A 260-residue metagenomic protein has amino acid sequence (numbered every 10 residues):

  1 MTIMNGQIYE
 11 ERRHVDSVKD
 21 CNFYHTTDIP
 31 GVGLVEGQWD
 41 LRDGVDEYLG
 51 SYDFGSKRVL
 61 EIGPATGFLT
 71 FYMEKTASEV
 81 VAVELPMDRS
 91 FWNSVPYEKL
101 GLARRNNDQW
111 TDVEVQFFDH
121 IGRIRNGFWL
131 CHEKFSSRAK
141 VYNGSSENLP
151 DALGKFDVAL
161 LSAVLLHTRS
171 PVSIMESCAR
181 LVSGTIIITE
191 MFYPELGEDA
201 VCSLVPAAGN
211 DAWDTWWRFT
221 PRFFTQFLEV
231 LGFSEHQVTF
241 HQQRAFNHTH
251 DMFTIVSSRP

Functional and structural regions predicted by a protein language model:
V35-K57: Conserved alpha-helix/loop element of class I SAM-dependent methyltransferases that forms part of the SAM/SAH-binding
K57-A65: Conserved class I S-adenosyl-L-methionine
T66-A77: Conserved SAM-binding loop of SAM-dependent methyltransferases across substrates and taxa, primarily the Class I
I124-C131, D214-G232: Short alpha-helix
S136-E147: Conserved SAM-binding strand-loop segment of SAM-dependent methyltransferases
D157-S170: A short SAM/SAH-binding and catalytic strip from SAM-dependent methyltransferases
V172-T185, F192-P194: A short glycine-rich, Lys/Arg-flanked "PGG" loop and its adjoining helix->strand segment in the class I
I187-D211: Conserved class I S-adenosyl-L-methionine
